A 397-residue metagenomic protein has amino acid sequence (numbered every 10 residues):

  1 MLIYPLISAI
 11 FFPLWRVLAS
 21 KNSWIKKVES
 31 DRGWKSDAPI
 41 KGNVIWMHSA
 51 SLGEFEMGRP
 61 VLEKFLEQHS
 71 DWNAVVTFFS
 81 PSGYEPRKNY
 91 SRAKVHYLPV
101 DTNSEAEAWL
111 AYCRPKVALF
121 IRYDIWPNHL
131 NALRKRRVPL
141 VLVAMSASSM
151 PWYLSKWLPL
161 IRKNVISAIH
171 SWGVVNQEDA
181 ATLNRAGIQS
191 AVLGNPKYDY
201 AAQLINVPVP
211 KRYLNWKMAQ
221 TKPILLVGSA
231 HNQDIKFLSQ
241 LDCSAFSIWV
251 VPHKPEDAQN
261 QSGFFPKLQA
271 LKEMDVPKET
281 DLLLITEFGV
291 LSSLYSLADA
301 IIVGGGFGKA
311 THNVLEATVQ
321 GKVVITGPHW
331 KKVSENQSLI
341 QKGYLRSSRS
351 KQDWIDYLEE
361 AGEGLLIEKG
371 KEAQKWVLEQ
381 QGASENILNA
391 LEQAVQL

Functional and structural regions predicted by a protein language model:
M1-D31: A transmembrane-helix-recognition feature enriched in membrane-embedded lipid enzymes and envelope glyco-/phospholipid
W24-I205, K211, L226, A230-N232 (+2 more regions): Active-site and donor-binding regions of nucleotide-sugar-utilizing enzymes
P60-K64, D71-F78, Y84, L225 (+1 more regions): Donor-nucleotide binding loops and adjacent catalytic segments primarily of GT-B fold Leloir glycosyltransferases
E105, H129, I161, D234 (+3 more regions): Short acidic active-site motifs
C113-V117, E279-K309: Acidic donor-binding loop of glycosyltransferase active sites
I169, R185, S293-E363, Q374-W376: Catalytic binding pocket for nucleotide-activated donors in carbohydrate/polymer assembly enzymes
I367-E379: A short, well-ordered alpha-helix in the C-terminal region of glycosyltransferases
E379-L397: C-terminal alpha-helical cap of glycosyltransferases
